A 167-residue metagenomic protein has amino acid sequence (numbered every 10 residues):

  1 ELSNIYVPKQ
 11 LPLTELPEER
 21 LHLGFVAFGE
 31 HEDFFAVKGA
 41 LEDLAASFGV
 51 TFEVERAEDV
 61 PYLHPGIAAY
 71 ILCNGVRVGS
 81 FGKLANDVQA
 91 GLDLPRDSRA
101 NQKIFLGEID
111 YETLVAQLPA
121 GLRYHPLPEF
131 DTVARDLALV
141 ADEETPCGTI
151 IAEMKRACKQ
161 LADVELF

Functional and structural regions predicted by a protein language model:
S3-N4, K9-F167: A carboxyl-terminal module marker
